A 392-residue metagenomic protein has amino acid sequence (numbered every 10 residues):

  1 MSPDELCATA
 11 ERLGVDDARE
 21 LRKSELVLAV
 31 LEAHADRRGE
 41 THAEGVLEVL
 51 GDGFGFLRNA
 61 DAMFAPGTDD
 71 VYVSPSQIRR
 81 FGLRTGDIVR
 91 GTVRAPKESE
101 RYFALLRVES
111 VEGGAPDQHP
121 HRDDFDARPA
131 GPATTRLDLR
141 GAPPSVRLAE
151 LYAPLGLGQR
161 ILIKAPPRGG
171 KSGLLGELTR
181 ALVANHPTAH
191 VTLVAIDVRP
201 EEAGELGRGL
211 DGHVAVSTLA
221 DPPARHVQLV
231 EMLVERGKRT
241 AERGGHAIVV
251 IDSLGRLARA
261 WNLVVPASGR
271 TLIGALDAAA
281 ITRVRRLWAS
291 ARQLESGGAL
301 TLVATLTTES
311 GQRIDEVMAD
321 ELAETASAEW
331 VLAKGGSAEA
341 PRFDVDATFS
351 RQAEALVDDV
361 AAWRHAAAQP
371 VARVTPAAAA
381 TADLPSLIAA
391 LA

Functional and structural regions predicted by a protein language model:
M1, D17, D36-T92: S1/OB-fold single-stranded RNA-binding interface
M1-R38: Basic helix-extension-helix modules of the SAP/HeH family
L6, L26, G55, S74 (+7 more regions): Residue-level signature of catalytic and energy-coupling elements of molecular machines, predominantly ATP/GTP-dependent
R38-G53, A95, S99-P116, V250: Glycine/charge-rich, flexible interdomain linkers and switch-proximal surface loops that mediate coupling
G39-A43, P144-L148, L233-K238, L287: Phosphate-interacting basic helix/loop segments used at nucleotide- and nucleic-acid interfaces
Q77, V93-S99, P167-R168: Short, charged beta-turn/beta-strand-edge "cap" motif at the junction between a beta-strand and an adjacent loop
L83-T85, P96-I163: P-loop NTP-binding catalytic core
R168-S172, G176-A392: P-loop NTPase catalytic core
